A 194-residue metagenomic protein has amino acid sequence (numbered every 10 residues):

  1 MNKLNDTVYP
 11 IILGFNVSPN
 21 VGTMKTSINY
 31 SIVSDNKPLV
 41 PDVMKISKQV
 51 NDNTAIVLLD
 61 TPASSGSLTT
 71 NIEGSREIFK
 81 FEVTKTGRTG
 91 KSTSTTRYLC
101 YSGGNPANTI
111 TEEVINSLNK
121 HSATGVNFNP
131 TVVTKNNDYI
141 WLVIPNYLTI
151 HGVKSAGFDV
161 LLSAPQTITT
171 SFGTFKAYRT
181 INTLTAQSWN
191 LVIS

Functional and structural regions predicted by a protein language model:
N2-I12: Proline/serine/threonine-rich low-complexity linkers at boundaries of modular beta-sandwich domains
N5-D6, Y30-P38: Acidic, Ser/Thr
V17-S27: Short, solvent-exposed loop/linker segments at the N-terminal edge of repeated beta-sheet extracellular domains
T23, D35-V43, T54: Extracellular acidic loop/turn motifs
N29, R76-K80, S188: Short, conserved beta-strand segments of beta-strand-rich sandwich/propeller modules, principally
A55-K80, K85-R88, T169-F172: Solvent-exposed segments in extracellular or luminal domains encompassing
G87-N119, S163-A164, F172-T174, R179-L184 (+1 more regions): Edge beta-strands of extracellular beta-sandwich domains
N129-G152: Surface-exposed beta-strand/loop patches in extracellular or lumenal glycoproteins
